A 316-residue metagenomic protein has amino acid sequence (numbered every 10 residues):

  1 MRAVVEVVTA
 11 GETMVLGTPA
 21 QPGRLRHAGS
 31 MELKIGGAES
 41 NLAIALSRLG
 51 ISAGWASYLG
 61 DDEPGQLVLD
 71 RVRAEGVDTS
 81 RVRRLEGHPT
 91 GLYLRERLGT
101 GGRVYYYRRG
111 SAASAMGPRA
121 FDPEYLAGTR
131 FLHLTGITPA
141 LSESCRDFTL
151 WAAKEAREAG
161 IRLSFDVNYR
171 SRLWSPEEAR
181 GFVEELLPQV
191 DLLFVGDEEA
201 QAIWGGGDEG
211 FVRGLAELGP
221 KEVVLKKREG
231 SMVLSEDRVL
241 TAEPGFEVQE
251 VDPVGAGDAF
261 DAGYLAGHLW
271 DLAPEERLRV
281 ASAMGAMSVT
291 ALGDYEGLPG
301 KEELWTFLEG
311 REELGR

Functional and structural regions predicted by a protein language model:
M1-V77, E250, R316: Glycine-rich phosphate/adenosyl-contacting loop at the front of the ribokinase-like
R2-E6, K154-E158, D208-R316: Conserved phosphate-binding/catalytic region of the ribokinase-like
E6-V8, R130-F131, L192, E222: Structural motif
I44, L92-E96, S231-L234: Short beta-strand scaffold segments in enzyme catalytic cores
L46, G196, G257: Short, conserved phosphate/pyrophosphate- and ester-handling motifs at nucleotide-, phospho-/glycolipid
S52-G136, W305-R316: Conserved N-terminal subdomain of the carbohydrate kinase-like
F131, I137-R213, E229-M232: Conserved beta-alpha-beta core of the PfkB/ribokinase-like small-molecule kinase fold
